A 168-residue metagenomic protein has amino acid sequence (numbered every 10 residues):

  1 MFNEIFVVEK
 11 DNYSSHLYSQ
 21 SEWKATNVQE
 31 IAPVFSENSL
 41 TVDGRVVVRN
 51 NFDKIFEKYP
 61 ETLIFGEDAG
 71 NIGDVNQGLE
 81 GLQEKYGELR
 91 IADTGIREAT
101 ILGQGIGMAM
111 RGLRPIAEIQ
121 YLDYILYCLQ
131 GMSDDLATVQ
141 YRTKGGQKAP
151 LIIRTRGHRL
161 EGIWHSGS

Functional and structural regions predicted by a protein language model:
F2-S168: Thiamine diphosphate
